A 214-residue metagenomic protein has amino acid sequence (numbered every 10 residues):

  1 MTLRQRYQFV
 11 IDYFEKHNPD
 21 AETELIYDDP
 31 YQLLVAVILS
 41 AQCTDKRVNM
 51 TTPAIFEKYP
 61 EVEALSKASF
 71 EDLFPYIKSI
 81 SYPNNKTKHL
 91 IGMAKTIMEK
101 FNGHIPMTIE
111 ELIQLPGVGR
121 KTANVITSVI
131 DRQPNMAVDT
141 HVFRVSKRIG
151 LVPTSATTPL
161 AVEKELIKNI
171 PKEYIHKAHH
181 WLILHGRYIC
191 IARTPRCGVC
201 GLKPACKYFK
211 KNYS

Functional and structural regions predicted by a protein language model:
T2-S214: Catalytic cores of DNA base-excision repair glycosylases
